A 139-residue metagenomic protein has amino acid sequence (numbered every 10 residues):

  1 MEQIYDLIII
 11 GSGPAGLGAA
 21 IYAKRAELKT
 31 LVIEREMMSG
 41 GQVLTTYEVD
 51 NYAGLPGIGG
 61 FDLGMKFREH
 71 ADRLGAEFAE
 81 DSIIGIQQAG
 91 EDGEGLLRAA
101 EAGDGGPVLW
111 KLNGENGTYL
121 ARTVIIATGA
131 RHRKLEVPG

Functional and structural regions predicted by a protein language model:
M1-I8, A26, L31, M38 (+2 more regions): FAD-binding core/adjacent interface of flavoenzyme oxidoreductases
Y5-L74: Beta1-alpha1 glycine-rich phosphate/pyrophosphate-binding loop at the start of Rossmann-like nucleotide-binding domains
